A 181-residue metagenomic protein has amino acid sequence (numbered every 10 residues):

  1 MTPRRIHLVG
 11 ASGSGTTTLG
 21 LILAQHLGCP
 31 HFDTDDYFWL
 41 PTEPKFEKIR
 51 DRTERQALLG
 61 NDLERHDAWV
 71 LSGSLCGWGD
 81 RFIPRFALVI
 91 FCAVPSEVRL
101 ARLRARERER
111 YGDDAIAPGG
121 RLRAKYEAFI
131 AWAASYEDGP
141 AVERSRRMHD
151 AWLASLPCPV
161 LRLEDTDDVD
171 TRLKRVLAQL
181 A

Functional and structural regions predicted by a protein language model:
T2-P3, A131-A181: NTP-dependent small-molecule kinase module
L8: Hydrophobic anchor at the beta1->P-loop junction of P-loop NTPases
S12: The conserved Walker
T16-T17: Walker A/P-loop
L21, Q25-E64: Conserved substrate/cofactor phosphate-moiety recognition/catalytic segment in nucleotide-dependent phosphotransferases
L27, R85-F86, L156: Short, structured coil segments at secondary-structure junctions
R52-E97: Glycine-rich phosphate-binding loop used to anchor ATP phosphates in small-molecule kinases, encompassing both
A93-R144: A glycine- and Lys/Arg-enriched "phosphate-lid" helix/loop adjacent to the NTP-binding pocket of small-molecule kinases
